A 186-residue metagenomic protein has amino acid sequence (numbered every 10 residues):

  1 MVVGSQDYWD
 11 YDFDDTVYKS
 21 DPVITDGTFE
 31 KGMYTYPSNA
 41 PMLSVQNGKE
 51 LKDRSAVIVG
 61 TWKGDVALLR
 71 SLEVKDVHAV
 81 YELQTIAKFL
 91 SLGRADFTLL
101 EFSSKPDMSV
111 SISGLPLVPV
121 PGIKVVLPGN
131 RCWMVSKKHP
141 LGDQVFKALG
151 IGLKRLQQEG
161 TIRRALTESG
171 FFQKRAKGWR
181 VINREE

Functional and structural regions predicted by a protein language model:
M1-E50: Acidic, polar ligand-binding/catalytic clefts
M1-V2, S71, Q84-S103: Short helices/loops that flank or line small-molecule/ion binding pockets
V2-D14, F97-V120, K124-L127: A ligand-binding cleft/hinge motif common to bilobed small-molecule-binding domains
Q6-D10, A40, W62-V66, Q84 (+2 more regions): Solvent-exposed loop/turn segments at secondary-structure junctions within structured extracellular/periplasmic domains
G27-G32, S113-G150, F172-E186: Periplasmic-binding protein-like
T35-L72, I86: Bilobed "Venus flytrap"/periplasmic-binding protein-like clamshell domains and structurally analogous long
K63-L68, G150-E186: Ligand-binding clefts/hinges and TM-proximal coupling segments of bilobed small-molecule sensing domains
D76-Y81: Short acidic-hydrophobic, aromatic-tinged amphipathic segments that line or gate anion-handling sites
